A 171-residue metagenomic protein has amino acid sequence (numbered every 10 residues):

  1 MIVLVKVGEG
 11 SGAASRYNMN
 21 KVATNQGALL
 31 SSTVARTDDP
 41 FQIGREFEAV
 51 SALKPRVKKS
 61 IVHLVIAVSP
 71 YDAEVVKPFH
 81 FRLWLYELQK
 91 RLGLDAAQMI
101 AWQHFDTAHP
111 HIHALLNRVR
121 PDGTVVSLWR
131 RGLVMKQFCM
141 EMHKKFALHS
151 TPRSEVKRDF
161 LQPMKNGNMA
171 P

Functional and structural regions predicted by a protein language model:
M1-P171: N-terminal nicking endonuclease/strand-transfer module with a His-rich metal-binding environment and a catalytic Tyr
